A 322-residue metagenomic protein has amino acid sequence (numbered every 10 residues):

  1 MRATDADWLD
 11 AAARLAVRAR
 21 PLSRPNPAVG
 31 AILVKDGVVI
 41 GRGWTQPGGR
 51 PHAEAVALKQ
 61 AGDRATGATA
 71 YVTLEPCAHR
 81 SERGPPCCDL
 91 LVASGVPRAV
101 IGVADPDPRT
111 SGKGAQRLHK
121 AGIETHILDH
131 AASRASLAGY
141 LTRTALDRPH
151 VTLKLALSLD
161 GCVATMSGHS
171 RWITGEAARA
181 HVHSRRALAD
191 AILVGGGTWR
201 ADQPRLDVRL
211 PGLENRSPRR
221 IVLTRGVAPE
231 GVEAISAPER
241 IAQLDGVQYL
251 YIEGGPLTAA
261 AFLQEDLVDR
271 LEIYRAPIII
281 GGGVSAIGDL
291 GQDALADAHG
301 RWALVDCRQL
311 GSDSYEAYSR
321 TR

Functional and structural regions predicted by a protein language model:
R2-N26, G41-R42, Q60-A61, A65 (+1 more regions): Enzymes that bind and transform nitrogen-containing heteroaromatic metabolites
R20-S23, H52-A55, A78-E82, A145-L146 (+1 more regions): Short acidic/polar alpha-helix capping motifs at helix-coil junctions
P21-L22, R50, A115, H126-A156: Proteins enriched for Cys/Gly/acidic motifs involved in redox and nucleic-acid/cofactor modification
G30: Helix-turn-helix
L33-A132, A261-L263: Zn2+-dependent cytidine deaminase-like catalytic core
H79-S81, D107-S111, S133-L137, D160-T165 (+1 more regions): Short, well-ordered, mixed-charge alpha-helical segments that flank or form enzyme active sites
G84, D107, S111, T144-R148 (+2 more regions): Short capping loops/turns at secondary-structure boundaries
S111-A115, L137-L141, P204-D207, G283-A286: Short secondary-structure transition/capping segments
